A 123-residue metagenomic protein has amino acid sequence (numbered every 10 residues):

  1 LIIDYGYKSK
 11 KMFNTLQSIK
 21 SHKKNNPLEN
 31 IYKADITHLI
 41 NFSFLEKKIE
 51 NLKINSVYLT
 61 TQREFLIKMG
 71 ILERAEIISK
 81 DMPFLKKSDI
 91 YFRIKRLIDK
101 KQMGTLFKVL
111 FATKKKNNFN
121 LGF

Functional and structural regions predicted by a protein language model:
L1-F123: Long, Lys/Arg- and hydrophobic-enriched amphipathic alpha-helices
